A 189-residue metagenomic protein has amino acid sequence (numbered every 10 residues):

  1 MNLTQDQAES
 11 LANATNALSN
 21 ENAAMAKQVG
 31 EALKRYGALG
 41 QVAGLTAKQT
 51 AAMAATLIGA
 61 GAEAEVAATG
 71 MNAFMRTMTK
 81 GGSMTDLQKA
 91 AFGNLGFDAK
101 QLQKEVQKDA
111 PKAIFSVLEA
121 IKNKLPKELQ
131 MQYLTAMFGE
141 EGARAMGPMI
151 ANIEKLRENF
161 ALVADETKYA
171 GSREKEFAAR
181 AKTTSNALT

Functional and structural regions predicted by a protein language model:
M1-E21, Q28-A38, T46-T189: Alpha-helical architecture feature
